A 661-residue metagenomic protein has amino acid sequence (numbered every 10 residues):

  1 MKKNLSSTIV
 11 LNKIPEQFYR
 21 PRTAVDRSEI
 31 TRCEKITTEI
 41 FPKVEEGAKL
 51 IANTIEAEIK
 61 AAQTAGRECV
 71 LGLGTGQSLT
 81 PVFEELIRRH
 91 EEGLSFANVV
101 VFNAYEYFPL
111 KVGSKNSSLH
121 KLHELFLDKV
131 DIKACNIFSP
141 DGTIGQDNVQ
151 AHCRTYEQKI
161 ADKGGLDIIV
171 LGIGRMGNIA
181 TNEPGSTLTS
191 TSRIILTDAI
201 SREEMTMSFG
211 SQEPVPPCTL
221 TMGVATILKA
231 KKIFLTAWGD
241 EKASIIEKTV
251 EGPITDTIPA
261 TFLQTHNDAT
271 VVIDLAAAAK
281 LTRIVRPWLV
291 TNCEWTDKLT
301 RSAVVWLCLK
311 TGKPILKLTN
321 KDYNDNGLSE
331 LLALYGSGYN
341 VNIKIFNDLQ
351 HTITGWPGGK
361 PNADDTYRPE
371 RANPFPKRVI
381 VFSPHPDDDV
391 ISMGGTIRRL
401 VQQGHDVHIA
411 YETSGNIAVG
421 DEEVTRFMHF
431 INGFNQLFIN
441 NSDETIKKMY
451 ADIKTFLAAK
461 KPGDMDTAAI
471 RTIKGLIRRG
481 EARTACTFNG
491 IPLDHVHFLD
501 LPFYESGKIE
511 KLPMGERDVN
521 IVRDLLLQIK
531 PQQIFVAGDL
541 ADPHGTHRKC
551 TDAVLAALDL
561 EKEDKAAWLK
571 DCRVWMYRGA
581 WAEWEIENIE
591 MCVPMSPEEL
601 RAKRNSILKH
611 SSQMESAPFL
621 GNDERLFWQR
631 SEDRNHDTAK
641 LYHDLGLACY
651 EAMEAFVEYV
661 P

Functional and structural regions predicted by a protein language model:
K2-N12, V25, I30, A225 (+1 more regions): ATP/nucleoside-binding phosphotransfer catalytic cores, i.e., glycine-rich phosphate-binding loops
K2-V70, D365-T366, N373: N-terminal glycine-/serine-/threonine-rich phosphate-binding loop
R22-K35, L94-I168: Ligand-binding beta-strand-loop-alpha-helix segment within the catalytic cores of soluble metabolic enzymes
Q63-E92: Glycine-rich N-terminal segment of FAD-binding domains in flavoprotein oxidoreductases, spanning the beta-loop-helix
V82-E92, V390-S414, A418: Histidine-anchored nucleotide/phosphate-binding helix
R175-T197, V250-P253, R548-A557, E590-M595: Short, surface-exposed, charged loop/turn segments at secondary-structure junctions
A180-V224: Class I SAM-dependent methyltransferase SAM-binding "motif I" and its flanking Rossmann-like core
R202-G210, P214-T219, T311-I380, R399-Q403 (+3 more regions): Metal-dependent de-N-acetylase/amidase catalytic core
